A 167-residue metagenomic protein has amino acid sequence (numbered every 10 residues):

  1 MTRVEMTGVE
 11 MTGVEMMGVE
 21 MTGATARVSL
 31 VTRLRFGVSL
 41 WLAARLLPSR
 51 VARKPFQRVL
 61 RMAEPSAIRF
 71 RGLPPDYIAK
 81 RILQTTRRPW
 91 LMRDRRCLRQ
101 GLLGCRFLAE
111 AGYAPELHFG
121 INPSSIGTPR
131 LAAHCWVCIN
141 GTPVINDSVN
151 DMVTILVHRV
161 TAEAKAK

Functional and structural regions predicted by a protein language model:
M1-P65, A79-R93, A109-A111, F119 (+3 more regions): N-terminal accessory/pre-domain segments preceding catalytic cores
P48-R58, G72-P75, Q100, N140: Cytosolic catalytic domains that perform sulfur/thiol-centered chemistry
I68: Internal glycine-rich flexible loops
P74-R81, C97: Exposed alpha-helical structural elements
R96-L102: Acidic, low-complexity glycine/serine/threonine-rich segments
L103-K167: Hydrophobic/aromatic-rich core segments of domains that either
